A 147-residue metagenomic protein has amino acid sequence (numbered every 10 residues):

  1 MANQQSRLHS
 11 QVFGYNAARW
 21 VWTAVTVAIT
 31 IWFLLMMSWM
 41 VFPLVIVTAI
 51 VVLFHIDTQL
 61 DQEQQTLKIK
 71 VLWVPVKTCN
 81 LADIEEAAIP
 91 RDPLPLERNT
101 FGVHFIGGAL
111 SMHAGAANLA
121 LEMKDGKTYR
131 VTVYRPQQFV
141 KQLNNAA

Functional and structural regions predicted by a protein language model:
M1-L34, L110-A116, D125-T128, P136-Q138: N-terminal membrane-targeting/pre-transmembrane regions
M1-N3, H9, T66-V76, Y129-K141 (+1 more regions): Soluble, non-transmembrane catalytic domains of enzymes that act on hydrophobic metabolites at membranes
V12, V47-A49, T100: Intrinsically disordered, low-complexity segments enriched in small/polar residues
W20-W22, D57, D83, A88-I89: N-terminal non-globular leader segments, chiefly Sec-dependent signal peptides
W32-F42: Transmembrane helix interruption/hinge and helix-loop junction motifs
M40-I50: Hydrophobic core segments of alpha-helical transmembrane domains in multi-pass membrane proteins
T48-V74: Transmembrane-cytosolic junction motif
I69-Y134: Non-transmembrane, membrane-adjacent beta-strand/coil modules in membrane-associated proteins and peripheral
